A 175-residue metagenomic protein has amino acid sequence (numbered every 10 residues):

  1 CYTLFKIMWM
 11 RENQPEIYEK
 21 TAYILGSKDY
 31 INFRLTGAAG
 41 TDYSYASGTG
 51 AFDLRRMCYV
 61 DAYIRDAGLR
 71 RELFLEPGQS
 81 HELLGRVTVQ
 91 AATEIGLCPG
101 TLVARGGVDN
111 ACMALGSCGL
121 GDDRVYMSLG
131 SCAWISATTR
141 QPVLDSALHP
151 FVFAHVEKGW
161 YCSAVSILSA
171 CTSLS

Functional and structural regions predicted by a protein language model:
C1-V108: Gly/Ser/Thr-rich active-site cleft segment
T93, L97-S175: Catalytic phosphate/nucleotide-handling subdomain of diverse soluble enzymes
